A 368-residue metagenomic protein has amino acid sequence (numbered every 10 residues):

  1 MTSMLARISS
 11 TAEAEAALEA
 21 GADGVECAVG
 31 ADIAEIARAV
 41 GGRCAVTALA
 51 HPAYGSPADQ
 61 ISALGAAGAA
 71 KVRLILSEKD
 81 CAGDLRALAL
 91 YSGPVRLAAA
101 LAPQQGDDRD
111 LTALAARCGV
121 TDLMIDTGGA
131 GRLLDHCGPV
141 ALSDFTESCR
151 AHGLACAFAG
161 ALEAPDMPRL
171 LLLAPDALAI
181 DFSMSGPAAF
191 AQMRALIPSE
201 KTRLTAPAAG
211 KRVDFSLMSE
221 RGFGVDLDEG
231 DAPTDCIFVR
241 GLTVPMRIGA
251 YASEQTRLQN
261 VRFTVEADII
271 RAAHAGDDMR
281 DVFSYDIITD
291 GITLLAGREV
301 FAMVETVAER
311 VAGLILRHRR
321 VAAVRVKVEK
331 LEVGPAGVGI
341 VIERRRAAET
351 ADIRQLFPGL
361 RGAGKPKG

Functional and structural regions predicted by a protein language model:
M1-E26: N-terminal basic/disordered segments at the start of proteins
R7-T11, A28-G30, L49-G55, I75-K79 (+6 more regions): Active-site beta-loop-alpha junctions enriched in small/polar residues
S9, C27, A31-D32, S56-D59 (+3 more regions): Alpha-helix N-cap and loop-to-helix initiation/capping positions
A12-A20, A53-A67, G106-L114, L162-A177: Catalytic cores of alpha/beta
D23-D32, A67-D80, M124-G131, L173-F190: Glycine-rich phosphate-binding active-site loops on the catalytic face of alpha/beta enzymes
E35-A39, L88, L134-D135, F182-S219: C-terminal helical cap(s) of enzyme catalytic domains, especially alpha/beta-barrels
G41-V140, D144, S148-A155, R212-D228: Conserved anion-binding
S199-G368: N-terminal, polar/charged subdomain of small-to-medium soluble alpha/beta proteins
